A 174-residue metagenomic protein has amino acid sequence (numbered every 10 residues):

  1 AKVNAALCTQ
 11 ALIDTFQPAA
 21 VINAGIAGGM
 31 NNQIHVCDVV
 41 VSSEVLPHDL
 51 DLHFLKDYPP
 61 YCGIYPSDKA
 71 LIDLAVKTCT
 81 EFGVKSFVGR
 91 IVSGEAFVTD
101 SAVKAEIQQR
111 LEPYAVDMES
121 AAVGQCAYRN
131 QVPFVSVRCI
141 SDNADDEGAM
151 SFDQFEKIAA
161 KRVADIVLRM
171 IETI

Functional and structural regions predicted by a protein language model:
A1-D73, T78-E81: Metabolite-binding pocket within alpha/beta catalytic cores that recognizes anionic/polar moieties
V3-L7, F16, P66, A70 (+4 more regions): Conserved active-site and cofactor/substrate-binding residues in soluble primary-metabolism enzymes
A19-N23, A115-D117, F134: Short glycine-aspartate micro-motif
S42-F54, V92-E95, R138, D142-N143: Mobile beta-alpha loop/short-helix "lid" or hinge segments that flank ligand
H53-D117, A122-C126, N130: Active-site rim beta-loop-alpha module in soluble metabolic enzymes
A121-Q154: Zn-dependent metallopeptidase/amidohydrolase metal-coordination segment
A144-I174: His/Asp/Glu-rich mid-to-C-terminal helical/loop segments that flank catalytic regions of hydrolases
